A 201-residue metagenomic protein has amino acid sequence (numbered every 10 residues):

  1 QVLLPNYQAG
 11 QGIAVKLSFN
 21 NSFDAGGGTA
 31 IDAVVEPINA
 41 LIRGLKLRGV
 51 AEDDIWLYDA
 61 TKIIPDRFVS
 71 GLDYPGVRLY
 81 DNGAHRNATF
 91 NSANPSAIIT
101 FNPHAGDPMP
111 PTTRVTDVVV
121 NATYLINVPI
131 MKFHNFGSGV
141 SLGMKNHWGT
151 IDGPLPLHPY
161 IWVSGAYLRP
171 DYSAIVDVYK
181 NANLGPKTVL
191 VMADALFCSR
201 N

Functional and structural regions predicted by a protein language model:
Q1-A9, A14, N20-G28, D32-N39 (+1 more regions): Extended, low-polarity segments enriched in aliphatic/aromatic residues
